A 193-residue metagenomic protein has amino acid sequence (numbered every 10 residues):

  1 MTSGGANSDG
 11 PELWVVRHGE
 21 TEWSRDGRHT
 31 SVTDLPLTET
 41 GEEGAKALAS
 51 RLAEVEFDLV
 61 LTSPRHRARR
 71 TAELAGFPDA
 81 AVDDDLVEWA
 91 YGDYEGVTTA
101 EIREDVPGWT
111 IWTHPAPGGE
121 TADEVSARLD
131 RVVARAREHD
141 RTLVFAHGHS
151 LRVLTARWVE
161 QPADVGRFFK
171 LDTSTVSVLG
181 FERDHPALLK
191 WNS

Functional and structural regions predicted by a protein language model:
M1-P11, A90-A100, E138, A156-S193: Acidic, low-complexity terminal tails and accessory targeting/binding regions of phosphate-metabolizing enzymes
T2, S8-P78, D105, T110 (+1 more regions): Active-site-proximal alpha-helix that buttresses catalytic centers in soluble enzyme cores
L13, H139-G148: Generic beta-sheet signal
P36, L74-D130, G180, K190: Phosphate-handling substructures
K46-S50, S126, D130-R137, T155: Generic structural signal for well-ordered alpha-helical scaffold segments
A53-E56, A136-D140: Glycine-rich phosphate-binding loop signature in dinucleotide/nucleotide-binding domains
T62-S63, A127, F145-A146: Short beta-strand scaffold positions
H149-R152, E182: GST superfamily/GST-like fold recognition
